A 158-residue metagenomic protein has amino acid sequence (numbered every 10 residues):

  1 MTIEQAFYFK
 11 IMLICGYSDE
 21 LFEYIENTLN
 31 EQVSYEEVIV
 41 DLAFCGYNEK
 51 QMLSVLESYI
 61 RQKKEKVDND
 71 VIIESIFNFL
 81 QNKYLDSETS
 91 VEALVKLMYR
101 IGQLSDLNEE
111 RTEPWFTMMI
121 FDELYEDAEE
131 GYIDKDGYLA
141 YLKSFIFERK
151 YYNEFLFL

Functional and structural regions predicted by a protein language model:
M1-L158: Acidic, Ser/Pro/Thr-rich low-complexity regulatory regions and the short amphipathic helical interaction modules they
